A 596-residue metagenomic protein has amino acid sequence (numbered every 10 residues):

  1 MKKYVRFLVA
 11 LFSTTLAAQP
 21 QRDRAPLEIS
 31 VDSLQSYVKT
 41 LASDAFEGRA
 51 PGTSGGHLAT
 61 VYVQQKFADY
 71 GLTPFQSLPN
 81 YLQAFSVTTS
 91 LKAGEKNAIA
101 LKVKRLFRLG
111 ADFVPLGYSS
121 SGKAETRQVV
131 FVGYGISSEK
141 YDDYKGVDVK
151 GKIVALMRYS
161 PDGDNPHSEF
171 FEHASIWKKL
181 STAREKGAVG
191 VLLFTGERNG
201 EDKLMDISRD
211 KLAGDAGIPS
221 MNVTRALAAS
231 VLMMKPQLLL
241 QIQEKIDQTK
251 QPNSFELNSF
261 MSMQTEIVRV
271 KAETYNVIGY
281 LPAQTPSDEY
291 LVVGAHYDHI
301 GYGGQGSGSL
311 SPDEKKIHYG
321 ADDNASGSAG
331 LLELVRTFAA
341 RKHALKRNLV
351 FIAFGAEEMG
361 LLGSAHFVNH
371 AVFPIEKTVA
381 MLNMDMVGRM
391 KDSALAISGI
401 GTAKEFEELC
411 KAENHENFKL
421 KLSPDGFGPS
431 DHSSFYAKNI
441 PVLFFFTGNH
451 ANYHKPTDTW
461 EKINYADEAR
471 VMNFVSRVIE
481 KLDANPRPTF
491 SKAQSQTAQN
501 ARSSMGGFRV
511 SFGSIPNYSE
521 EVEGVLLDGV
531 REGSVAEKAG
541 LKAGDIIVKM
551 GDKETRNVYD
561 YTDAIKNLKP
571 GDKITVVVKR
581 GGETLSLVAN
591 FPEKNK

Functional and structural regions predicted by a protein language model:
M1-R22: Bacterial Sec-dependent N-terminal signal peptides
D23, E28-S54, Y70, Q76 (+6 more regions): N-terminal capping segment at the start of a domain
P26-F46, P51-F75, L91, A100 (+4 more regions): Catalytic-core environment of secreted peptidases
E47-D162, L257, Q264, R269 (+1 more regions): Noncatalytic luminal/extracellular "stalk/propeptide" segments of secretory-pathway proteins
R105-L109, I218-Q241, P286, F354-G448 (+2 more regions): Metal-dependent peptidase/peptidase-like ectodomains
L109-P219, Y290, G304, K315-Y319 (+3 more regions): Extracellular/luminal Protease-associated
A329, R336, A340, A394 (+1 more regions): His/Asp/Glu-rich mid-to-C-terminal helical/loop segments that flank catalytic regions of hydrolases
P456, K462, D483-K596: C-terminal recognition in membrane/secretory proteostasis and scaffolding
